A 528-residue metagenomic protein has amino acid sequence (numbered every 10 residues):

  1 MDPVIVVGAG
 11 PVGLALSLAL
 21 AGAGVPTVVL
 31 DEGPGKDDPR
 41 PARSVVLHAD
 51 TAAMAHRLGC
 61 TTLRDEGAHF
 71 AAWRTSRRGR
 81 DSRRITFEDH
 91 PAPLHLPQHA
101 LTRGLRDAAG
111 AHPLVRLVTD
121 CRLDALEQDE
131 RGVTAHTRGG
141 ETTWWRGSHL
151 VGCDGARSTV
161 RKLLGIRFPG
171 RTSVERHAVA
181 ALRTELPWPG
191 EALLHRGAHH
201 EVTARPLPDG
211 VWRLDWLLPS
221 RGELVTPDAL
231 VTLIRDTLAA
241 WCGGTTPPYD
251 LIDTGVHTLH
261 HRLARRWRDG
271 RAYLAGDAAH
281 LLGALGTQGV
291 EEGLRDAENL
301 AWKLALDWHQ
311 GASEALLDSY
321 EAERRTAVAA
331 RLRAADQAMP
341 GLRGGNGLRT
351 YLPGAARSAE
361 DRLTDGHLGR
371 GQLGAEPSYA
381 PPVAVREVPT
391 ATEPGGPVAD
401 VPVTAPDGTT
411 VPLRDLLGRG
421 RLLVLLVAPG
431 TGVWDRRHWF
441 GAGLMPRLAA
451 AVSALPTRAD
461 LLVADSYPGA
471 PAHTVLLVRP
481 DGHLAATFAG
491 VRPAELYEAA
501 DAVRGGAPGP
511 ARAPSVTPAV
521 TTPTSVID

Functional and structural regions predicted by a protein language model:
D2-P3, V7, A21-A23, R103 (+2 more regions): Helical substrate-recognition/capping region of FAD-dependent monooxygenase/halogenase enzymes
A9-P11, E32: Glycine-rich Rossmann-fold phosphate-binding loop(s) that bind the pyrophosphate of adenine dinucleotide cofactors
P11-A19, G152, L251, H257-Q337 (+3 more regions): Conserved mid-domain beta->alpha element of the FAD-binding
A21-R43: Glycine-rich FAD pyrophosphate-binding loop
P39-G110, L332: Active-site-adjacent segment of FAD-dependent monooxygenases/related oxidoreductases
T119-V133: A conserved short coil-to-beta-strand element within the FAD-binding core of flavoproteins
H136, H149, C153-L259: Conserved FAD-binding catalytic core of PHBH/FMO-like flavoproteins
G140-H149: Core beta-strand elements of the Rossmann-like FAD/NAD(P) dinucleotide-binding domain in flavoenzyme oxidoreductases
